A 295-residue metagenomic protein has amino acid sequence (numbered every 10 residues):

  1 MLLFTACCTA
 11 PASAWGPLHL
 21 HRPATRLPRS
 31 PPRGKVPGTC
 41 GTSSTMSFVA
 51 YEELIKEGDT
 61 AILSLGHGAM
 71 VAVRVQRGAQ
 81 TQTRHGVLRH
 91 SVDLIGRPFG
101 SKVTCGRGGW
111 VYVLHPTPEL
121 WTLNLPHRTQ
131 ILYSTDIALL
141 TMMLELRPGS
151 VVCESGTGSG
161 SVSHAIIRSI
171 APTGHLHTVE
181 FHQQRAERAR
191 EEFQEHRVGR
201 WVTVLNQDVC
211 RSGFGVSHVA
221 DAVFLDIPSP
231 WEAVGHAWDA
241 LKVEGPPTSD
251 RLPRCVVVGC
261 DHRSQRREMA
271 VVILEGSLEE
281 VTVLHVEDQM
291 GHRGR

Functional and structural regions predicted by a protein language model:
L2-L20: N-terminal chloroplast transit peptides
G16-H115: N-terminal auxiliary segments of SAM/dcSAM-dependent transferases
R147-G158: Conserved class I S-adenosyl-L-methionine
S159-P172: Conserved SAM-binding loop of SAM-dependent methyltransferases across substrates and taxa, primarily the Class I
T173-H177: Short beta-strand element of Class I
V179-W231: S-adenosyl-L-methionine
P230-W238: A short, conserved alpha-helix within the catalytic core of class I
W238-R295: C-terminal substrate-binding/active-site "lid" region of AdoMet-derived donor-dependent transferases
